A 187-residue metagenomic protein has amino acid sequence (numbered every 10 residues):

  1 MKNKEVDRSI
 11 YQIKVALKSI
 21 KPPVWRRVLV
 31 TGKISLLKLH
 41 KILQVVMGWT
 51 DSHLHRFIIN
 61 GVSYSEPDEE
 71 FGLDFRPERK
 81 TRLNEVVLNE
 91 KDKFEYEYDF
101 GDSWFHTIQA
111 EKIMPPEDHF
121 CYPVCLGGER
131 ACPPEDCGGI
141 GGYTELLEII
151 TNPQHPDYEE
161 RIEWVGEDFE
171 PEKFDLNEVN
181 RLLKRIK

Functional and structural regions predicted by a protein language model:
M1-K187: Short linear regulatory motifs enriched in tryptophan with gly/pro/ser
